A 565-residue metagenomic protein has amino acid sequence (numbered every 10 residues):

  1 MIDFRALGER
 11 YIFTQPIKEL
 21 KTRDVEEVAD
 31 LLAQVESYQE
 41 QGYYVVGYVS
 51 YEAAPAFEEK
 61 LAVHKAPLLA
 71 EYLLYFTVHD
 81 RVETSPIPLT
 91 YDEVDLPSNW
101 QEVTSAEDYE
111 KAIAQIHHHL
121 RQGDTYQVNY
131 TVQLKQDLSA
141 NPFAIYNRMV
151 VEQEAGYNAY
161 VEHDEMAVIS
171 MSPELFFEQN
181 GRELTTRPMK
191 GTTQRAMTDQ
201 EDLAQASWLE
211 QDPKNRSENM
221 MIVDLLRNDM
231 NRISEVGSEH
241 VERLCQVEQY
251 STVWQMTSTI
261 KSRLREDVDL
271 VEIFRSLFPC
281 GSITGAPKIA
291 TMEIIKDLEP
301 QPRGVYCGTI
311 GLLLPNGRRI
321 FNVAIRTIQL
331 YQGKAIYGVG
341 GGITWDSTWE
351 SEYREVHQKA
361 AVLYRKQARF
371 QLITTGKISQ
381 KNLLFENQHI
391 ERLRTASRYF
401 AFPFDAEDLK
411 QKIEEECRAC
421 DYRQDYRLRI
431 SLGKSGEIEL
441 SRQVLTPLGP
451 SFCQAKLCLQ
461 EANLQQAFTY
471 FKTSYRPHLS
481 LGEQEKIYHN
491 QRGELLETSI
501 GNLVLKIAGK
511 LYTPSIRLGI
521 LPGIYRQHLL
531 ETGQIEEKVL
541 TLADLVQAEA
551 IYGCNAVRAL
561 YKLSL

Functional and structural regions predicted by a protein language model:
M1-T375, I487-N490: Extended alpha-helical targeting/anchoring segments, especially N-terminal organellar/secretory targeting helices
M256, V323, Q332, S351 (+2 more regions): Helix-start/capping segments and mature chain N-termini
